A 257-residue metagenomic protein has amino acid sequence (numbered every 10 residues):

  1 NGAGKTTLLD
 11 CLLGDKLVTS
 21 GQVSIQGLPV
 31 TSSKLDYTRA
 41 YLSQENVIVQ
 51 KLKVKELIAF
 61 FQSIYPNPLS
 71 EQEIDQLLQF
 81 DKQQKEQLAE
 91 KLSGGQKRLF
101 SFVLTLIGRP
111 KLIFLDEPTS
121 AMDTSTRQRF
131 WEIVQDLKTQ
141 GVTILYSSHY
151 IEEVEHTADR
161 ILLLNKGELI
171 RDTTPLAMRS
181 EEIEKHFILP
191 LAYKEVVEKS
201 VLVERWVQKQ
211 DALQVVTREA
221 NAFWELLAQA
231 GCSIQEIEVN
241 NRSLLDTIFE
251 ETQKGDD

Functional and structural regions predicted by a protein language model:
G14, G21-Y37: Conserved ABC transporter NBD signature motif
L88-L92: Conserved ABC ATPase signature
F102: Hydrophobic anchor residue at the start of the ABC signature
I113-E117: Catalytic Walker B motif of ABC-type/P-loop ATPase nucleotide-binding domains
T124-T126: Helix N-cap at the start of a conserved alpha-helix in ABC-type nucleotide-binding domains
W131-V215: ABC transporter nucleotide-binding domain
E184-D257: Short, charged/small-residue-rich alpha-helical element at the C-terminal edge of ABC transporter nucleotide-binding
